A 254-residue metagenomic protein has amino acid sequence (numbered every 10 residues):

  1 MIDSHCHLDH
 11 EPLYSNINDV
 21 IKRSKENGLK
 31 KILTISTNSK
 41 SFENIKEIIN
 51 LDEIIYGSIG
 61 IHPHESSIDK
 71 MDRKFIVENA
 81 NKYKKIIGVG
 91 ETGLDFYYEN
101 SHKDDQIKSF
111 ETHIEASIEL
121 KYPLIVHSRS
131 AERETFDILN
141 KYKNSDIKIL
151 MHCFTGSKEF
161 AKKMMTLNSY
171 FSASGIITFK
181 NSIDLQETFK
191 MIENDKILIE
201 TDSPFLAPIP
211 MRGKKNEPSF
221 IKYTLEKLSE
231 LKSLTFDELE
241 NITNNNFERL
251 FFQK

Functional and structural regions predicted by a protein language model:
M1-K254: Mid-domain alpha/beta scaffold segments of enzyme catalytic cores
